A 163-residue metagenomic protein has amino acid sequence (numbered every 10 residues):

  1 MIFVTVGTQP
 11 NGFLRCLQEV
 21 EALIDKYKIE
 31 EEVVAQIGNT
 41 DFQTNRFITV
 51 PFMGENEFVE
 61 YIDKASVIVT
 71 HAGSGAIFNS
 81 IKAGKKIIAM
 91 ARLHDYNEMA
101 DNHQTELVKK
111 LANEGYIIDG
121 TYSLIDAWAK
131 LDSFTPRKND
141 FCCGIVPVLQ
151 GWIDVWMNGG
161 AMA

Functional and structural regions predicted by a protein language model:
M1-A163: Nucleotide-activated sugar donor-binding and catalytic core shared by glycosyltransferases and related lipid-linked
